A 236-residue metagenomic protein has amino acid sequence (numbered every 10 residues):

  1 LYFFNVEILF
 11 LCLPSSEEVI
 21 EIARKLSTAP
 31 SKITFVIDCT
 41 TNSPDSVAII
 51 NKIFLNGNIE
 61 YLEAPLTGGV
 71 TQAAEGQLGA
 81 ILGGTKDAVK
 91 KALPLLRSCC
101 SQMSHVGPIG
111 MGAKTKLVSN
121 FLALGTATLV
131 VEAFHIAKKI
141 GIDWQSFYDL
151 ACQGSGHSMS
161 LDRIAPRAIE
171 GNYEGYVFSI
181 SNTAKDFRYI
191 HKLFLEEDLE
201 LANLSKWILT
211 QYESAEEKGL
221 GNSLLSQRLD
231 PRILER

Functional and structural regions predicted by a protein language model:
L1-L62: Rossmann-fold NAD(P) dinucleotide-binding segment
T41-F121: Rossmann-fold dinucleotide-binding core
E75-G83, S104, P108-I140, D149-R163 (+1 more regions): Active-site-proximal catalytic alpha-helix in oxidoreductases
I109, A113, M159-L220: Interdomain hinge/lid region at the active-site interface of Rossmann-like NAD(P)-dependent oxidoreductases
Q145-Q153, S205-L209: Beta-strand segments within the central parallel beta-sheet cores of soluble alpha/beta enzyme folds
F194, E216-R236: NAD(P)-dependent dehydrogenase/reductase Rossmann-like domain
